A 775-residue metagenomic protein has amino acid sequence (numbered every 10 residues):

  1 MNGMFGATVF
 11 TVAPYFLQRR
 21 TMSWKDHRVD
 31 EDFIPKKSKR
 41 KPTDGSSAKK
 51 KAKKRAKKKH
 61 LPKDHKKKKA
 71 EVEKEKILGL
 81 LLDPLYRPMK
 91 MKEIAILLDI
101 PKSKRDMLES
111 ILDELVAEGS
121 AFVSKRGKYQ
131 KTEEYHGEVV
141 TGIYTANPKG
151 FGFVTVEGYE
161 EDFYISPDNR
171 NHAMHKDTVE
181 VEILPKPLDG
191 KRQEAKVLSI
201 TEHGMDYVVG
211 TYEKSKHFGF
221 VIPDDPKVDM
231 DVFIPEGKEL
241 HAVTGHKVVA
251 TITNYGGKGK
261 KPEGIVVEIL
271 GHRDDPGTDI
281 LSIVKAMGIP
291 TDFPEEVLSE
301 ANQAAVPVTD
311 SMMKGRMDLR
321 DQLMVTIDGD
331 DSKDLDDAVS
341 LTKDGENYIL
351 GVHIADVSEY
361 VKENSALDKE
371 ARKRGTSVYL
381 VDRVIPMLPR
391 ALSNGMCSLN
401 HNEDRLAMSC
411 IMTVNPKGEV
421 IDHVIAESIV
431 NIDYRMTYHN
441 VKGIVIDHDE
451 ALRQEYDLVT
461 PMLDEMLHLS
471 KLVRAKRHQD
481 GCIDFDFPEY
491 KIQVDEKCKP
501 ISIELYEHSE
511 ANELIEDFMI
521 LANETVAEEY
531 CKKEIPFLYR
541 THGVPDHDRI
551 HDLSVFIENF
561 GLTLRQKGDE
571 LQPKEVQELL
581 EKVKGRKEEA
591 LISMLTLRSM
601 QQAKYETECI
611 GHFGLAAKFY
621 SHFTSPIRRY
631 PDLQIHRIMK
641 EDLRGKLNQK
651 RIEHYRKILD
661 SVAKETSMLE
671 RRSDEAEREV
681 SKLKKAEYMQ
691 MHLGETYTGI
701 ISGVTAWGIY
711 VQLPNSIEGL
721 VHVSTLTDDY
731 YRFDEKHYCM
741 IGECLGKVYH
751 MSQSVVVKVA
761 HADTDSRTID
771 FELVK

Functional and structural regions predicted by a protein language model:
M1-G6, I515, V755: Generic alpha-helix initiation/capping and coil-helix boundary signal
N2-G3, V9, K41, A146-P148 (+4 more regions): Compositionally biased, low-complexity repeat tracts
G3, L17-I354, S358-D404, R435 (+3 more regions): Charge-lined substrate channels and their catalytic hotspots, especially those that engage the 3′ end of RNA
F5-L17: Intrinsically disordered, low-complexity segments enriched in serine/proline and basic residues
A7, E735-Y738: Short glycine/proline- and charge-enriched loop/turn segments that cap or connect secondary-structure elements
I96, N254-Y255, S282-K285, I289 (+4 more regions): Electropositive polyanion-binding surfaces
Y730-Y731: Short, charged, surface-exposed secondary-structure boundary motifs
